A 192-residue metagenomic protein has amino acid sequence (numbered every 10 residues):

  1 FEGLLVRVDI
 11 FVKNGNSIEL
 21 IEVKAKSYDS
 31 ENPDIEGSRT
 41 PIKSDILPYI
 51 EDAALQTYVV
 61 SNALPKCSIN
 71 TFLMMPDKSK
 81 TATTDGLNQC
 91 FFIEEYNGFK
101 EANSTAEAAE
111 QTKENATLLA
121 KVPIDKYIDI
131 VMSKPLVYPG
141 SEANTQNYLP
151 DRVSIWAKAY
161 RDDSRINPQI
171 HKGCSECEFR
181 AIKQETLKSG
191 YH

Functional and structural regions predicted by a protein language model:
F1-V137: Mg2+/Mn2+-dependent nuclease catalytic core
N147-H192: Cysteine-cluster motifs in flexible loop/terminal segments that predominantly coordinate metals
